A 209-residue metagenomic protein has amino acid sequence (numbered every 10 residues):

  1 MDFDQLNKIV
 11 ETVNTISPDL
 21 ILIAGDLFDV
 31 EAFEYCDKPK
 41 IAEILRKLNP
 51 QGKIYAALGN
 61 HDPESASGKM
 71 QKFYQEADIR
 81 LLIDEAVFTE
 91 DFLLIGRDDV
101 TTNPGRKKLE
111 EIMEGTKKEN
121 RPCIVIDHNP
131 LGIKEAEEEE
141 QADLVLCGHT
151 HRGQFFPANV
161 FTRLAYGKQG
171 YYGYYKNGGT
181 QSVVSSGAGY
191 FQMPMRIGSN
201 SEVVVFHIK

Functional and structural regions predicted by a protein language model:
M1-K209: Soluble catalytic domains of enzymes that build or remodel membrane lipids, polysaccharides, and related
